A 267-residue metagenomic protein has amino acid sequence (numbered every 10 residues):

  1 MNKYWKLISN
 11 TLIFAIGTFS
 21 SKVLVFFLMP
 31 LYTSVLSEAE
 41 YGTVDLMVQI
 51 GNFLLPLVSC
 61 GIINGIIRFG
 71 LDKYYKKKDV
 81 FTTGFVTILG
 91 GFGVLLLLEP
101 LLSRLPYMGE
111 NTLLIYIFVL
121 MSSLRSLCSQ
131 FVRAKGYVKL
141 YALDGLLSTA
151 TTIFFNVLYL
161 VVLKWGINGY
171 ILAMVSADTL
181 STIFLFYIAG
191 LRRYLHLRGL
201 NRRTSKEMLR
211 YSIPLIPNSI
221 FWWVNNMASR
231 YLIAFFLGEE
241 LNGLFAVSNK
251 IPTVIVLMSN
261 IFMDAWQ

Functional and structural regions predicted by a protein language model:
M1-L7, L113, K139, I167 (+2 more regions): Interhelical loop/hinge segments that connect adjacent transmembrane helices in multipass membrane
Y4, R68-Y74, S122-L146: Membrane-interface junctions at transmembrane-helix termini in multi-pass inner-membrane proteins
Y4-I63, F118, S148, T152-I153 (+1 more regions): Signature of the first transmembrane helix
V48, V86-L120, N168-A189, N249: Short alpha-helical transmembrane segments in multi-pass integral membrane proteins
V48-P56, W222, F245-D264: Transmembrane helix-bundle signature of multi-pass secondary active exporters and lipid flippases
V58-Y74, P252-Q267: Helix-loop junctions and terminal segments of transmembrane helices in multi-pass membrane transport/translocation
I66, S103, S129-A134, V138 (+3 more regions): C-terminal transmembrane helix end/exit motif
D144-R192, P252: Hydrophobic alpha-helical transmembrane segments
